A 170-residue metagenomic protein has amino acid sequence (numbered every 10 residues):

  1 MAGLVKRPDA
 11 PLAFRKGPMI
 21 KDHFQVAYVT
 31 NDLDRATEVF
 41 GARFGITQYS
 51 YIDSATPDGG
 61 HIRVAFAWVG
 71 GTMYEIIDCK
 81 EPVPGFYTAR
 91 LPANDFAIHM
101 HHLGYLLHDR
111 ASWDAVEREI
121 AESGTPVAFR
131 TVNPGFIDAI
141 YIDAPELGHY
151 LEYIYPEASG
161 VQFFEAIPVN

Functional and structural regions predicted by a protein language model:
A2-K16, A65-F66, E75, A115-N170: Vicinal oxygen chelate
A2-T37, I98-L107, E165-N170: N-terminal beta-strand motif that seeds the catalytic metal site of vicinal oxygen chelate
L4-K6, Q25, R43-V69: N-terminal strand-loop-strand beta-hairpin
K16-I20, A27-R35, D58-H61, A65-G70 (+2 more regions): Short, low-complexity cationic-aromatic patches
N31-E38, A42-R43, T47-Q48, T72 (+1 more regions): Vicinal oxygen chelate
I46-H61, V83-H101, P134-I137, F164-A166: A cross-kingdom feature marking solvent-exposed beta-strand/loop segments within repeated, beta-rich binding/scaffold
S54, C79-E81, H108: Histidine- and/or cysteine-centered catalytic micro-motif in compact active-site loops
G70-G71, I76-C79: SAM-dependent transferase fold signal centered on methyltransferase-like domains, encompassing both Class I
